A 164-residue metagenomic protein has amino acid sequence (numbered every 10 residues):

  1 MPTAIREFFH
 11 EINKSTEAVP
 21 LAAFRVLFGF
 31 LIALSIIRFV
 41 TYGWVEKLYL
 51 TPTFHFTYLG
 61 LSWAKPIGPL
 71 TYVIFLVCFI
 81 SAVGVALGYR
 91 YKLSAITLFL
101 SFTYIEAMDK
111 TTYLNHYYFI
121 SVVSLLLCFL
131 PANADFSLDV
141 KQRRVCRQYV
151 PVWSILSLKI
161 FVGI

Functional and structural regions predicted by a protein language model:
M1-I164: Alpha-helical membrane-anchoring segments
